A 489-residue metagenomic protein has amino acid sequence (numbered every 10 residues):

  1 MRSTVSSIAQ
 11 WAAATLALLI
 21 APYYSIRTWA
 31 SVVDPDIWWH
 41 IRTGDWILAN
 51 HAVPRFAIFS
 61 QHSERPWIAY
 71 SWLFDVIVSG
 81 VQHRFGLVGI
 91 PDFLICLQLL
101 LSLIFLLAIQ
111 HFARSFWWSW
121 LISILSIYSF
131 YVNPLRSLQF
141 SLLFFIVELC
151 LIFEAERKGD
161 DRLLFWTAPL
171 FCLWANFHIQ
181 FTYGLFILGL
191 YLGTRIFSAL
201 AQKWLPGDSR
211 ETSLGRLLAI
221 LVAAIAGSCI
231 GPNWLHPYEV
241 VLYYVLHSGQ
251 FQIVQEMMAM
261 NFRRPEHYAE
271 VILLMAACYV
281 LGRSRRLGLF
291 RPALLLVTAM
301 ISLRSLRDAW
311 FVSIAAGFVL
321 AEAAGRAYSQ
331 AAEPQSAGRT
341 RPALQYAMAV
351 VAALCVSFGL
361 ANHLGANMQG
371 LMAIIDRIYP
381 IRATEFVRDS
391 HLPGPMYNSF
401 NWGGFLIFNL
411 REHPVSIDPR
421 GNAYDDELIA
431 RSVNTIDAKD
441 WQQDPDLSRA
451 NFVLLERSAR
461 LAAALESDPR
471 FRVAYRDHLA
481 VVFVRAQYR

Functional and structural regions predicted by a protein language model:
L18, F105-I127: Transmembrane-helix signature of polytopic, membrane-embedded enzymes that assemble or transfer cell-envelope glycans
L48, I179-G282, S313: Transmembrane catalytic cores of multi-pass membrane glycosyltransferases and polysaccharide-assembly enzymes
I104, L125, F140-K158, L188-I196 (+1 more regions): Specific aromatic-rich, kink-prone transmembrane helix
L125-F130, C150, L163-Q180, G189 (+2 more regions): Membrane-interface alpha helices of multi-pass inner-membrane proteins
E148-L164, L274-S284: Membrane-interface transmembrane helices that cradle and orient dolichyl/undecaprenyl
E154-C172, L214-A219, L289-L296: Short hydrophobic alpha-helices at membrane interfaces in multi-pass membrane enzymes
E333-D389, N401-G403, P419-G421, L428-A430 (+1 more regions): Membrane-proximal, lumen/periplasm-facing interface regions of secretory-pathway glyco- and lipid-modifying enzymes
E385-E427, D446, N451-S458, F483: Short periplasmic/luminal acceptor-recognition loop of GT-C membrane glycosyltransferases, typified by
